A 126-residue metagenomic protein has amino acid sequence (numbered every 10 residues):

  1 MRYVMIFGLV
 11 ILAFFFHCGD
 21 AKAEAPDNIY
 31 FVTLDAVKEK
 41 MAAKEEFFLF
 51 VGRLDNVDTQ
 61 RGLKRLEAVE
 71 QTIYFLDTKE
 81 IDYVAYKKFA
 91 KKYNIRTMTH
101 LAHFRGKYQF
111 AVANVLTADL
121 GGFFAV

Functional and structural regions predicted by a protein language model:
R2, L9-V10, C18-K44, D119-V126: N-terminal leader/targeting and pre-domain segments
F31, V51-R53, E70-Y86: Thiol-based oxidoreductase modules, predominantly thioredoxin-like and allied folds used for disulfide exchange
L34-T72: Local sequence-structure signature of Cys/Sec-based thiol-disulfide redox active-site neighborhoods
A36-V37, A85-F89: Short acidic active-site motifs
L54-V57, K79-Y83, R96, Y108-Q109: Solvent-exposed loop/turn segments at secondary-structure junctions within structured extracellular/periplasmic domains
R61-G62, A85, L116: Residues at alpha-helix caps and immediate loop-helix transition turns in enzyme cores, especially N- and C-cap
A90-R105: Structural micro-motif
A102-V126: Non-catalytic, surface beta->alpha helical segment in thiol-disulfide oxidoreductase systems
